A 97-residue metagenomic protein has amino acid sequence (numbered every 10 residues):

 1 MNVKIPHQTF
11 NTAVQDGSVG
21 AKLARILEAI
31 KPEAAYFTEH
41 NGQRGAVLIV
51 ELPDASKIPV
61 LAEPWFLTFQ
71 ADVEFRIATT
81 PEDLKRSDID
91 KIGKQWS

Functional and structural regions predicted by a protein language model:
M1-S97: Conserved, structured core segments of small domains
